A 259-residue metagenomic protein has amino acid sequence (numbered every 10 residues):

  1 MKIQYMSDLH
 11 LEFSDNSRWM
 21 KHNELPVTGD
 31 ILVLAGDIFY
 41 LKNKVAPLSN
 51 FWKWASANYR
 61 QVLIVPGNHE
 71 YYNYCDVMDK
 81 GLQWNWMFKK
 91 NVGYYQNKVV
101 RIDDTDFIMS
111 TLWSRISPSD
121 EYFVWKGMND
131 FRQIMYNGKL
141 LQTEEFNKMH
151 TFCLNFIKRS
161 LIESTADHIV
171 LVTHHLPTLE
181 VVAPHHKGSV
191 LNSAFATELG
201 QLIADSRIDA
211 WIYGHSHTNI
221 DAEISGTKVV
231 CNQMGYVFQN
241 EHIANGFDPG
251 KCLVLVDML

Functional and structural regions predicted by a protein language model:
M1-I64, E70-D79, Y136-L140, D257-M258: N-terminal active-site segment of His-dependent metallophosphoesterases
M1-Q4, V99-M109, H168, E223-K228: Beta-strand-turn-beta hairpins that frame and shape the catalytic cleft of phosphate-ester-processing enzymes
Y5-S7, L32-D37, L63-N68, G93-N97 (+4 more regions): Active-site neighborhood of phospho(di)ester-bond hydrolases with catalytic His/Asp-centered motifs
H10-D15, Y40-N43, H69-D76, V99-R101 (+4 more regions): Active-site environment of divalent metal-dependent phosphoester hydrolases
A57-Q61, A166, I208-D209, G226-T227: A short helix->loop->beta-strand "cap" motif at the edges of active sites that frequently abuts
Q61-V124, F131: A basic- and aromatic-enriched beta-loop-alpha substructure that forms the phosphate/nucleotide- and DNA/RNA-contacting
V100-R101, A183, V190-D209, H217-L259: Binuclear metal-dependent phosphoesterase catalytic core
I108-V170, H175-H186: Active-site-proximal loop/helix segment associated with metal-binding centers of metalloenzymes
